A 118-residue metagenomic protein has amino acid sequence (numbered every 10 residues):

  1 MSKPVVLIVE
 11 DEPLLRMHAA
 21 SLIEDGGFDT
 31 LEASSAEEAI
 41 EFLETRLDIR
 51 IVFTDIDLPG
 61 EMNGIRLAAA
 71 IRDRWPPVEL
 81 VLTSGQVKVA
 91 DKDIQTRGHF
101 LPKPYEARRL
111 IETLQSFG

Functional and structural regions predicted by a protein language model:
E10: Conserved acidic carboxylate
P13-L31: Two-component/phosphorelay signaling modules centered on CheY-like receiver
E32-I51: Acidic, metal-coordinating helix/loop segments flanking the phosphotransfer/catalytic sites of two-component signaling
S35, M62-L67: Acidic catalytic/metal-coordinating carboxylates
D55-I56: Active-site residues of response regulator receiver
I65-P77: Short amphipathic alpha-helix used as the core "switch/output" element in two-component signaling
T83-S84: Hydrophobic/aromatic residues positioned on beta-strands within the core alpha/beta folds
Y105-F117: C-terminal output helix
